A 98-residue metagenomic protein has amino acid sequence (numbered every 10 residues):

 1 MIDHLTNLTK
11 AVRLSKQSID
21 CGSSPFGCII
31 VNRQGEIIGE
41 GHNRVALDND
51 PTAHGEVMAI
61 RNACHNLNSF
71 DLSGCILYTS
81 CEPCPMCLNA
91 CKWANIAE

Functional and structural regions predicted by a protein language model:
M1-S23: Short, basic/aromatic recognition patches
T9, G39-E98: Zn2+-dependent cytidine deaminase-like catalytic core
C21, C28, C84-C87: Functionally engaged cysteine thiol sites
F26-N32: Short beta-strand scaffold segments in enzyme catalytic cores
Q34-I38: Short, glycine-anchored, charge-dense loop/turn motifs used at functional sites
